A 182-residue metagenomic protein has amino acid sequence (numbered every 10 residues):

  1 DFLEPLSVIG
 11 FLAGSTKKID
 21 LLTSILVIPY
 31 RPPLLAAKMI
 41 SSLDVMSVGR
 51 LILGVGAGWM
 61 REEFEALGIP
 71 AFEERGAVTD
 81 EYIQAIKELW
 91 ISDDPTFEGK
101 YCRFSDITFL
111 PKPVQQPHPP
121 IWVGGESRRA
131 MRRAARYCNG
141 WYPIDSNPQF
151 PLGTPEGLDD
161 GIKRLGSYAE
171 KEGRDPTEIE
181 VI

Functional and structural regions predicted by a protein language model:
D1-I182: Active-site-adjacent structural elements that line small-molecule/cofactor binding pockets in enzymes
